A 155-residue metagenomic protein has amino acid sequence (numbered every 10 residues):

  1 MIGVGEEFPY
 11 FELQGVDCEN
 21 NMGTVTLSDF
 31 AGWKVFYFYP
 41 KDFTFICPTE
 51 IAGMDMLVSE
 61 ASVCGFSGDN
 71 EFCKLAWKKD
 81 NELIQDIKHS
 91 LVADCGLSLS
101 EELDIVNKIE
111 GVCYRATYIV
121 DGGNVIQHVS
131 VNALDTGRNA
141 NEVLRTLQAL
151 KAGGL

Functional and structural regions predicted by a protein language model:
M1-L155: Chalcogenol-based redox active-site neighborhoods
